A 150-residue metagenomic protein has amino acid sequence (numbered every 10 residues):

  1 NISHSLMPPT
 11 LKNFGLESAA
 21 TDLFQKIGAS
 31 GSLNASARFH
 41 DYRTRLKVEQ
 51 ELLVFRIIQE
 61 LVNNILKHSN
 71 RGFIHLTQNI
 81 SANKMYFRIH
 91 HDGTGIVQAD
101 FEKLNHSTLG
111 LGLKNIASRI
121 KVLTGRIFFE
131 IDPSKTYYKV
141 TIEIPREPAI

Functional and structural regions predicted by a protein language model:
N1-N13, D41, S69: Flexible helix-coil linker/loop segments in the cytosolic histidine kinase module, especially at subdomain junctions
T10-G31: Short beta-to-alpha transition helix within the HATPase_c
A37-Q59: Conserved short strand/loop->alpha-helix "switch" segment adjacent to the catalytic nucleotide/phosphoryl-transfer site
E51-I74: Conserved ATP-binding N-box helix of the HATPase_c
I80-F87: Short beta-strand-loop-beta element adjacent to the nucleotide/active-site pocket used for signaling
K84, G95, P133-T141: Glycine-rich nucleotide-binding loop
H91: Acidic ATP/Mg2+-coordinating residue in the GHKL
E102-P133: ATP phosphate-binding glycine-rich loop and adjacent ATP-lid/helix-beta elements within ATP-binding kinase/ATPase
